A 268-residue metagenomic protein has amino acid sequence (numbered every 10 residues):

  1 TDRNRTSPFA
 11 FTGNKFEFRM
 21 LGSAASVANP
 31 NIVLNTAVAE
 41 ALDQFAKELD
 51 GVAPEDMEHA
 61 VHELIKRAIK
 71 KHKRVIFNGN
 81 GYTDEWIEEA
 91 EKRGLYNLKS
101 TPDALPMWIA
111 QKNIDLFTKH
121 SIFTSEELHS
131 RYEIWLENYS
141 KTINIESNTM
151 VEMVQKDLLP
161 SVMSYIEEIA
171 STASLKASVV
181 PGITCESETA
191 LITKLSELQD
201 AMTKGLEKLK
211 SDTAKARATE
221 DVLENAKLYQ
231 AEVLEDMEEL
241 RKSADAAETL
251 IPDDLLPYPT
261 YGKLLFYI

Functional and structural regions predicted by a protein language model:
T1-T6: Glycine-rich, charged/polar anion/phosphate-binding loops that engage phosphate groups from diverse ligands
S7-L105: C-terminal, active-site-flanking charged/polar segments
A68-I268: C-terminal amphipathic alpha-helical interaction region
